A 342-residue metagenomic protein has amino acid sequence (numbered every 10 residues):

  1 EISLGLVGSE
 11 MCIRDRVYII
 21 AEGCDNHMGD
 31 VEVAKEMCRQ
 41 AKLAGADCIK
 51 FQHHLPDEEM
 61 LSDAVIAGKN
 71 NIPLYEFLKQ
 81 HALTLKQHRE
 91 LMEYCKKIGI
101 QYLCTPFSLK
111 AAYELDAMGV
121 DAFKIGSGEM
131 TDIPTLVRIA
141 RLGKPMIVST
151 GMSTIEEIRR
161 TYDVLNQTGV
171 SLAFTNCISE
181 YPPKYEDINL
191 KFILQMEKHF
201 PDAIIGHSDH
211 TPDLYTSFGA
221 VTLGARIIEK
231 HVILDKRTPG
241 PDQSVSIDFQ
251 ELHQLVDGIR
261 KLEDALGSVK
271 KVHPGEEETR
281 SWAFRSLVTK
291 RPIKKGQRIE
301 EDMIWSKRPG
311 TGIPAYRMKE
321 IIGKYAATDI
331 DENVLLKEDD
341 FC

Functional and structural regions predicted by a protein language model:
E1-G8, I13, E22: Single conserved hydrophobic/aromatic residue that forms the stacking wall/gate of nucleotide- or nucleobase-binding
Y18-E36, F77-A82, Q101-P106, K124-G126 (+1 more regions): Active-site mouth loops of central-metabolism enzymes
I19-A21, I49-F51, Y102-T105, F123-I125 (+4 more regions): Hydrophobic faces of well-ordered beta-strands that scaffold small-molecule active sites in alpha/beta enzyme cores
E22, A41, L115, S149 (+4 more regions): Conserved, mostly hydrophobic/aromatic
D47-A82, V232-Q243: Glycine-rich, proline-tolerant flexible connector loops at the mouths of alpha/beta enzymes
N70-I133: Active-site beta->alpha loop and helix N-cap motifs at the rims of alpha/beta catalytic domains
I155-S268: Catalytic alpha/beta core domains of metabolic enzymes, predominantly
D264-C342: Conserved SET/PR domain catalytic loop and adjacent active-site segment of histone-lysine N-methyltransferases
